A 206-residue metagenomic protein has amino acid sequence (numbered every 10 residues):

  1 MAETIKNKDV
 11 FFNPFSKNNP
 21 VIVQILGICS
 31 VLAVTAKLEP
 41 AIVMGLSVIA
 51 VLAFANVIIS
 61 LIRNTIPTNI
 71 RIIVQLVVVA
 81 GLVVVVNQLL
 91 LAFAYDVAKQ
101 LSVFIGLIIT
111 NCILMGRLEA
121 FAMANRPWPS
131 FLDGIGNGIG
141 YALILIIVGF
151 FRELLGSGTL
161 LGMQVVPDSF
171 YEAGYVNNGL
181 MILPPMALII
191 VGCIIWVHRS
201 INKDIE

Functional and structural regions predicted by a protein language model:
F11-I22: N-terminal membrane topogenic signal
N13, S60-N64, P129-N137: Short amphipathic alpha-helical coupling elements at transmembrane boundaries
I28-L32, V48-A53, A80-N87, I109-I113 (+2 more regions): Hydrophobic core segments of alpha-helical transmembrane domains in multi-pass membrane transport and ion-translocation
L38-F54, V74, A98-I109, P185: Structural signature of hydrophobic alpha-helical transmembrane segments
A55-T68, M115-N125, V197-R199: C-terminal ends of transmembrane helices
I66-V79, Q100-G106, D133: Cytoplasmic-side transmembrane-helix entry/capping segments in multi-pass membrane proteins
V85-Q100: Transmembrane alpha-helix boundary signature
P129-E206: C-terminal transmembrane helix-loop-helix hairpin of multi-pass membrane proteins
